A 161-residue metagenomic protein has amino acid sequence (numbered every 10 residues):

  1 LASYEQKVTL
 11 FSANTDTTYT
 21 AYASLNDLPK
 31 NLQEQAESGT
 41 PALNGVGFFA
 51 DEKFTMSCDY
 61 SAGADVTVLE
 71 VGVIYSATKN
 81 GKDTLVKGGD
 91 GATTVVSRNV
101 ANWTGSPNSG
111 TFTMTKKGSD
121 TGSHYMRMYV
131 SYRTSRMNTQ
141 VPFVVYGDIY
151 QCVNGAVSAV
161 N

Functional and structural regions predicted by a protein language model:
L1-E5, Y22-N161: Short, surface-exposed linear motifs at loops/turns and structural transition points
T9-T15: Solvent-exposed segments in extracellular or luminal domains encompassing
T17-Y19: Conserved Ig-like domain signature around the intradomain disulfide
